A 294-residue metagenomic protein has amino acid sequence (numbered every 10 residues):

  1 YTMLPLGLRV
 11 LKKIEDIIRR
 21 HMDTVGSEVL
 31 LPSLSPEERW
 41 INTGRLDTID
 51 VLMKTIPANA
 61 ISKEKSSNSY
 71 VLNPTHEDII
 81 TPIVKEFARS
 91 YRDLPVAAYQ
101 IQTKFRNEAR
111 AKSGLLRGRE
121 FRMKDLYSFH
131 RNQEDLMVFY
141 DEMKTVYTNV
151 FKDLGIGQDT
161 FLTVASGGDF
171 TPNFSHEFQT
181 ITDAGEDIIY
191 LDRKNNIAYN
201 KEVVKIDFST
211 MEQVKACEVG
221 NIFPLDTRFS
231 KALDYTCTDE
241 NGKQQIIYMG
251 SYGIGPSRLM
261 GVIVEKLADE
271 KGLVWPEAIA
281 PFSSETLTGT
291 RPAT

Functional and structural regions predicted by a protein language model:
Y1-T294: TRNA-recognition modules of translation machinery and tRNA-sensing kinases, especially anticodon-binding
